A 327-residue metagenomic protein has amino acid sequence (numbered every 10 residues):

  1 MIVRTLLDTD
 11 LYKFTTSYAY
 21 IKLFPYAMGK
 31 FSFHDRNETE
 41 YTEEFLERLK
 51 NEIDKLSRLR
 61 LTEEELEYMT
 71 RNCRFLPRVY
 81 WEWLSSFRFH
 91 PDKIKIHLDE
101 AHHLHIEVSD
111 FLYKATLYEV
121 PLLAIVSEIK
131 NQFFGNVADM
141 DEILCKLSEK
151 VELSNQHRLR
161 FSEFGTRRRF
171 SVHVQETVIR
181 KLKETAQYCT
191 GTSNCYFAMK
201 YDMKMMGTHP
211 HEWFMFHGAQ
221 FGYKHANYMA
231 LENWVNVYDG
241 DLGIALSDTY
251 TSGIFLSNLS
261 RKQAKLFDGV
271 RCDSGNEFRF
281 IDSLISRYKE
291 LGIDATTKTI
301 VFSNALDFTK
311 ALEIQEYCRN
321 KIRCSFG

Functional and structural regions predicted by a protein language model:
M1-A226: Ordered alpha/beta subdomains of enzyme catalytic regions
M206-G327: Glycine-rich phosphate/ribose-binding loops and adjacent secondary-structure elements that form binding surfaces
